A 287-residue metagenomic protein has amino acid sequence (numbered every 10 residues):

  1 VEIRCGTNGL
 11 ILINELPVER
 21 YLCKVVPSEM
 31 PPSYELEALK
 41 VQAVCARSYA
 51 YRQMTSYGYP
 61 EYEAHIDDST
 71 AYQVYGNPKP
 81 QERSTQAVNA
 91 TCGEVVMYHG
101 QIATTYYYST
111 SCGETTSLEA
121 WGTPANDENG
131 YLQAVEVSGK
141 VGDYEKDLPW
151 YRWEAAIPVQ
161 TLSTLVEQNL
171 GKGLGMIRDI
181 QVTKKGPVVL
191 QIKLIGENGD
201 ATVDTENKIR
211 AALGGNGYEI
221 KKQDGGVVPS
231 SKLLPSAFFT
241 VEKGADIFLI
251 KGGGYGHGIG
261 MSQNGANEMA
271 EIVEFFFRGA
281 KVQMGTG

Functional and structural regions predicted by a protein language model:
V1-G287: Conserved, single-site charged/polar hotspot
